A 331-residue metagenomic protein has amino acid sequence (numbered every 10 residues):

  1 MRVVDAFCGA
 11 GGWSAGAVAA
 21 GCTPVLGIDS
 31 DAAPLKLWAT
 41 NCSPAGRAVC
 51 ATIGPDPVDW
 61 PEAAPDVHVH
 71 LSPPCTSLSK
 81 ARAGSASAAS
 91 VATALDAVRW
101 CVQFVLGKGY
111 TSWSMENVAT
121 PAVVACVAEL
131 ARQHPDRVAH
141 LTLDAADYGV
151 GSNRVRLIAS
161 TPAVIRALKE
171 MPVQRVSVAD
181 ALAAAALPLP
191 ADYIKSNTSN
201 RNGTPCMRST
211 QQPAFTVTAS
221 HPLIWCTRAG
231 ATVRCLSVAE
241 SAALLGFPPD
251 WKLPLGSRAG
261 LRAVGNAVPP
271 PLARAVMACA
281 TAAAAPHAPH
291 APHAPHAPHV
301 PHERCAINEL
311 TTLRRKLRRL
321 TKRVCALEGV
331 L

Functional and structural regions predicted by a protein language model:
M1, A6-A19, S30, G84-S85 (+8 more regions): Class I S-adenosyl-L-methionine
V3, G27, H70, S114-M115: Generic enzyme active-site microenvironment
V4-P55: SAM cofactor-binding core of SAM-dependent methyltransferases, primarily the Rossmann-like beta-alpha-beta module
D5-A10, V18, H68, A97 (+4 more regions): Catalytic phosphate/metal-binding cores of nucleic-acid and nucleotide-processing enzymes, i.e., regions that mediate
G11, A32, R99, A125 (+2 more regions): A structural signal for well-ordered alpha-helical segments within the folded catalytic domains of diverse enzymes
G16, L37, N41, W100-G107 (+1 more regions): A generic secondary-structure signal
D56-H68, C75-C226, T232-R234: Class I S-adenosyl-L-methionine
A183-K322, A326-L331: C-terminal target-recognition/interaction regions appended to catalytic cores
